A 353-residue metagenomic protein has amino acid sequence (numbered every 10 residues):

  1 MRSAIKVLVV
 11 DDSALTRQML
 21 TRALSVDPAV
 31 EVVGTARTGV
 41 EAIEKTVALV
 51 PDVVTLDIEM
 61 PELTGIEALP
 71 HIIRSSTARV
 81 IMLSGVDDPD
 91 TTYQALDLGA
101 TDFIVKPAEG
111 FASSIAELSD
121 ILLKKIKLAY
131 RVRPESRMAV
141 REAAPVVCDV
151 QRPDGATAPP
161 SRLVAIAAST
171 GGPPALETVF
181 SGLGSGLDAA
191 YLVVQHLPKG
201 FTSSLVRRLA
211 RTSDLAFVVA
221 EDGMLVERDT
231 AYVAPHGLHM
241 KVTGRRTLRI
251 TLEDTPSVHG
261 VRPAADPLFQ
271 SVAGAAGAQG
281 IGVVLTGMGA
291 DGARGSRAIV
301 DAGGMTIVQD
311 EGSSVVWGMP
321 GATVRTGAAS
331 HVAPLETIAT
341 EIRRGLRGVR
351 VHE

Functional and structural regions predicted by a protein language model:
M1-L8, A14-S25, A29, V40-T55 (+1 more regions): Conserved acid/base catalytic micro-environments in cytosolic active-site loops
R37: Glycine-rich phosphate/oxyanion-binding loops and their immediately adjacent helices within cytosolic catalytic domains
